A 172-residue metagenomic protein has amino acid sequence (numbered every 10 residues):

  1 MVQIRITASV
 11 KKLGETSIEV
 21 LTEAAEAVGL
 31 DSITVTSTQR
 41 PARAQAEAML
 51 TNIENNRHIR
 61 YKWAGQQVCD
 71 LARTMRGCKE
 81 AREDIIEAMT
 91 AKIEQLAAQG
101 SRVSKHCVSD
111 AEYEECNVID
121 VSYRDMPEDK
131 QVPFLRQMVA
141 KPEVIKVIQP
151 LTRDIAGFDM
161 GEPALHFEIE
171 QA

Functional and structural regions predicted by a protein language model:
M1-Q3, T7, A46, D129-V132: Intrinsically disordered, low-complexity regions
M1-R40, N55-G77: Active-site acidic/histidine clusters and adjacent loop/turn architecture that either coordinate catalytic ions
L13-V20, A44-Q45, K130-F134: Stable alpha-helical elements in mature extracytoplasmic
S17, A42, E115-I119: Active-site nucleophilic cysteine motif
S37-Q39, N52, Y123-D125: Generic secondary-structure microfeatures
R43-Y61, I85-L96: Charged, often glycine-rich, active-site loop that binds/positions anionic groups
A64-A172: Catalytic cores and adjacent binding grooves of peptidoglycan-active enzymes
